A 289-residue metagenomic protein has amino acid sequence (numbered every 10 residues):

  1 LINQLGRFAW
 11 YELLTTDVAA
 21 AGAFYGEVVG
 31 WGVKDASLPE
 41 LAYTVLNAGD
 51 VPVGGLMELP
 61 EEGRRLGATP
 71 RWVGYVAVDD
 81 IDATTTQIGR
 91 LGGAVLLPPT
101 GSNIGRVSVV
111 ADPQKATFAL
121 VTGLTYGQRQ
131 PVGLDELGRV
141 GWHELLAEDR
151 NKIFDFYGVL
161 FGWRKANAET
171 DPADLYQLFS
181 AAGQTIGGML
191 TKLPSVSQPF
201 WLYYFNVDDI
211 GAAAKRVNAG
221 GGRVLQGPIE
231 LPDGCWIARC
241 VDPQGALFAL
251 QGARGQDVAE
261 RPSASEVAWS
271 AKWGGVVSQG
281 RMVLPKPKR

Functional and structural regions predicted by a protein language model:
L1-N3, T85, G89, G93-G141 (+4 more regions): Vicinal oxygen chelate
I2, V18, V33, Y43 (+5 more regions): Short, well-ordered helical secondary-structure segments
N3-L5, A9-P52, R90-L91, P98-G105 (+4 more regions): Core segments of cupin and vicinal oxygen chelate
R7-T16, T44-N47, E62-Q87, R106-A111 (+3 more regions): Vicinal oxygen chelate
A21, W31-V33, V51-G54, R64 (+7 more regions): Short loop/beta submotifs within extracellular cysteine-rich repeat domains
Y43-L46, P52, P70-R71, Y75 (+5 more regions): Non-transmembrane, interaction-prone segments in cytosolic or luminal domains
